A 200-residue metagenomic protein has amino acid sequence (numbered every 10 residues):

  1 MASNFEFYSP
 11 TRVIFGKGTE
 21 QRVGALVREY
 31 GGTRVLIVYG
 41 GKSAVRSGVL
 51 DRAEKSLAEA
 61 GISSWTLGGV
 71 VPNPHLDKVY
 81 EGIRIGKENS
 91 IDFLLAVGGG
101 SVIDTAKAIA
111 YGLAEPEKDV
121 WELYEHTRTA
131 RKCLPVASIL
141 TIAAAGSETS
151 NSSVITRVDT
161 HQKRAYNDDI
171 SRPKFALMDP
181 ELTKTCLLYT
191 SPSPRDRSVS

Functional and structural regions predicted by a protein language model:
M1-F93: ATP/NTP phosphate-donor binding region
G16, G100, L140, S198-V199: Short, conserved catalytic/metal-binding motifs centered on acidic residues
Q21, A44-V45, A143-G146, T183-T185: Short, acidic Gly/Pro/Ser/Thr-rich loop/turn segments
V23, A53, A106-I109, S200: Hydrophobic packing residues within well-ordered alpha-helices of enzyme cores
V45-R46, P74, T105, S147 (+1 more regions): Secondary-structure boundary/capping motif
D77-E181: Glycine/threonine-rich beta-strand-loop-alpha-helix active-site module that forms ligand/phosphate-binding
T185-C186, S200: Residues that scaffold the ATP/ADP-binding catalytic core of kinase and kinase-like folds
Y189-D196: Conserved small/polar residues in nucleotide/adenosyl-binding loops
